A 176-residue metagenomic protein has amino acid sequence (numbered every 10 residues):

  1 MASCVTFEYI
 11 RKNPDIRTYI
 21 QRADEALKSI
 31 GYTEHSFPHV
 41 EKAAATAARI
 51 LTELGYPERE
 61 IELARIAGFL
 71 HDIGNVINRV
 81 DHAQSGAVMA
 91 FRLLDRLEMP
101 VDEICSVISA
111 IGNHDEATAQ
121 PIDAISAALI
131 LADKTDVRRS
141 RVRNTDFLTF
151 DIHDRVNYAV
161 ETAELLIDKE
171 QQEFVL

Functional and structural regions predicted by a protein language model:
A2, G31-L54: N-terminal low-complexity, intrinsically disordered segments
A2, T6, N13-P14, L129-D136: Extended low-complexity acidic/polar segments
F7-E25: Short alpha-helical hairpin
R22-E34: A short, compositionally biased N-terminal segment around positions ~18-40 that is enriched in charged/polar residues
L27-S29, H39, T52-K169: Divalent metal-dependent catalytic cores for phosphoryl transfer on phosphate-bearing substrates
K169-L176: Short glycine-rich, basic-tinged beta-strand/loop micro-motifs
